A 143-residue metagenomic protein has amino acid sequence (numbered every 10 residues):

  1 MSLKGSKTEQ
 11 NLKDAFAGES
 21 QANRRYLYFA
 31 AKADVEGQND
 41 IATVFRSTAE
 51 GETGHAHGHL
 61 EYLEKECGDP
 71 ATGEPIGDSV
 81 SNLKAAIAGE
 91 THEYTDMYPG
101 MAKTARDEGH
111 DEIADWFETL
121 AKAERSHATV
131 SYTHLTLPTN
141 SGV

Functional and structural regions predicted by a protein language model:
M1-K7, A22-V44, E66-S79, Y98-I113: Helix-loop segments that flank and shape redox-cofactor active sites
A15-G18, A22, F29, G77-Y132: Acidic/histidine-rich alpha-helical segments that form the ligand environment of transition-metal centers
S47-A49, L120-A121: Transmembrane helix-bundle signature of multi-pass membrane transporters/permeases
G54-E61, S126-Y132: Amphipathic alpha-helical coiled-coil segments
T133-T139: Conserved small/polar residues in nucleotide/adenosyl-binding loops
